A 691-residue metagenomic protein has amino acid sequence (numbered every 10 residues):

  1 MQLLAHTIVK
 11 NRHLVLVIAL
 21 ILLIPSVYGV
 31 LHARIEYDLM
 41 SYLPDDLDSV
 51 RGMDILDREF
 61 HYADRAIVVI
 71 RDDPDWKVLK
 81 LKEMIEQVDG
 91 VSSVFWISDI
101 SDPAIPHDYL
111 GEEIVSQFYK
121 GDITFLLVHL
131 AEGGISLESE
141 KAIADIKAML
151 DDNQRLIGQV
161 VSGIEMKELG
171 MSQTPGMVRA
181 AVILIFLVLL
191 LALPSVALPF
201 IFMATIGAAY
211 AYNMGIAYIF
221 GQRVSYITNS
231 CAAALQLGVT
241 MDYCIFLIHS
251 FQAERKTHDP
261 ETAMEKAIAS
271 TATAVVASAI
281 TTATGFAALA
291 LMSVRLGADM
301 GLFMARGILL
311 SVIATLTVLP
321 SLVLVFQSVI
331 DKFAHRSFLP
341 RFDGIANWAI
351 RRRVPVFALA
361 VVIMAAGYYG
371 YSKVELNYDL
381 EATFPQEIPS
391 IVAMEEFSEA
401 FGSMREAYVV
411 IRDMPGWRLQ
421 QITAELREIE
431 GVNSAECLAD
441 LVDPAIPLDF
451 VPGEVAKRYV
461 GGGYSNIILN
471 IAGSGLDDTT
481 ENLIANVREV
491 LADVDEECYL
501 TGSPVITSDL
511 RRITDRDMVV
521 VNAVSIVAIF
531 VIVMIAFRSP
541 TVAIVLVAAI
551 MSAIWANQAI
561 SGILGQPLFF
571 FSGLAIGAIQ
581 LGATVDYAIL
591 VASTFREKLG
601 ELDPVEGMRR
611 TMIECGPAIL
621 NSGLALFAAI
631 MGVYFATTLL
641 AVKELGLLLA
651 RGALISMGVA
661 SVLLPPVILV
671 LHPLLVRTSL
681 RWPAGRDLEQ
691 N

Functional and structural regions predicted by a protein language model:
M1-Y37, S41, G133-Y378, N482 (+1 more regions): Membrane-embedded transmembrane helical bundles of large multi-pass transporters/channels
D45-D64, I70-V160, E375, A382-V542 (+1 more regions): Structured non-transmembrane domains adjacent to transmembrane bundles in polytopic membrane proteins
